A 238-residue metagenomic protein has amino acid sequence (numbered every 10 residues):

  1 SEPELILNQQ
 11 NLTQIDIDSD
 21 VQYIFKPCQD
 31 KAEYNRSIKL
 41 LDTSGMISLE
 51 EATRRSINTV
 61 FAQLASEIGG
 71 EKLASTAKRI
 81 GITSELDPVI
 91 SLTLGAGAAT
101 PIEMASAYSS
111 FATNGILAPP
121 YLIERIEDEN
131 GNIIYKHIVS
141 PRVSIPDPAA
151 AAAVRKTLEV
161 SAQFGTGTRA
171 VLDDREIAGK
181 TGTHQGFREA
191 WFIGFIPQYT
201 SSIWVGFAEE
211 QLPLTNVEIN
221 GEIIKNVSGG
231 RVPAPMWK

Functional and structural regions predicted by a protein language model:
S1-M46, A118-N132: Short, glycine/proline-biased beta-turn/loop segments that scaffold the active-site neighborhood
P3-E4, A62, A74, R175: Short glycine-/small-residue-rich flexible loop motifs, especially phosphate/cofactor-binding loops
N11-I17, E51-R55, A98-K238: A penicillin-recognizing enzyme superfamily signal
D18-C28, I38-T113: Active-site-adjacent helix/loop patches that line small-molecule binding or acyl-intermediate pockets
